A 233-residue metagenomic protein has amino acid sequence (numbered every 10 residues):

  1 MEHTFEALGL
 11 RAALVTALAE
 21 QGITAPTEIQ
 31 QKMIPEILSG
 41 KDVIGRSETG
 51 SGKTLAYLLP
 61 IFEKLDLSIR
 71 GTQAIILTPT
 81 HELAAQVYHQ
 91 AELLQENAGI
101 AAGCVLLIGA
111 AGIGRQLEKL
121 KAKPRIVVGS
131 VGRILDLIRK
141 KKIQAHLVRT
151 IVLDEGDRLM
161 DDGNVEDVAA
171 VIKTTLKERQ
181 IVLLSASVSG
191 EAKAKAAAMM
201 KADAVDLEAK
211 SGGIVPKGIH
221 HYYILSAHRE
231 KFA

Functional and structural regions predicted by a protein language model:
M1-R46: Conserved pre-motif I regulatory segment
T16, E20, R70-R139, L147-T150 (+1 more regions): Conserved nucleic-acid-binding Ia/Ib motif block in the N-terminal RecA-like helicase ATPase lobe
Q31-V43, T54-I69, H89-Q95, L135: Walker A/P-loop NTP-binding motif
E36, D66-R70, E96-I100, E118-A122 (+6 more regions): Conserved catalytic network of the ASCE P-loop NTPase/AAA+ motor domain
I44-R46, I75, V182: Short hydrophobic/aromatic beta-strand immediately N-terminal to the Walker A/P-loop
S47-S51: The conserved Walker
Q144-G212: Post-DEXD/H (motif II) to motif III coupling segment of the RecA-like Helicase ATP-binding lobe
G218-A233: Conserved interdomain hinge at the start of the Helicase C-terminal
